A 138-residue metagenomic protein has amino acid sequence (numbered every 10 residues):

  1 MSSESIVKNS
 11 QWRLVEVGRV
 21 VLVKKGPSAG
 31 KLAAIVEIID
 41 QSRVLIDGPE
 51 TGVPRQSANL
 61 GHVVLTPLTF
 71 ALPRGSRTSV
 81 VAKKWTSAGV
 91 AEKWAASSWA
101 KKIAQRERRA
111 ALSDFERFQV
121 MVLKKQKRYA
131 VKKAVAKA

Functional and structural regions predicted by a protein language model:
S2-V17, V36-A138: Ferredoxin-like alpha/beta domains used as RNA- or RNAP-binding modules
A29-G30, G52: Short beta-strands and strand-coil junctions in structured, solvent-facing domains, enriched
L32-A34: Residues located in well-ordered beta-strands
